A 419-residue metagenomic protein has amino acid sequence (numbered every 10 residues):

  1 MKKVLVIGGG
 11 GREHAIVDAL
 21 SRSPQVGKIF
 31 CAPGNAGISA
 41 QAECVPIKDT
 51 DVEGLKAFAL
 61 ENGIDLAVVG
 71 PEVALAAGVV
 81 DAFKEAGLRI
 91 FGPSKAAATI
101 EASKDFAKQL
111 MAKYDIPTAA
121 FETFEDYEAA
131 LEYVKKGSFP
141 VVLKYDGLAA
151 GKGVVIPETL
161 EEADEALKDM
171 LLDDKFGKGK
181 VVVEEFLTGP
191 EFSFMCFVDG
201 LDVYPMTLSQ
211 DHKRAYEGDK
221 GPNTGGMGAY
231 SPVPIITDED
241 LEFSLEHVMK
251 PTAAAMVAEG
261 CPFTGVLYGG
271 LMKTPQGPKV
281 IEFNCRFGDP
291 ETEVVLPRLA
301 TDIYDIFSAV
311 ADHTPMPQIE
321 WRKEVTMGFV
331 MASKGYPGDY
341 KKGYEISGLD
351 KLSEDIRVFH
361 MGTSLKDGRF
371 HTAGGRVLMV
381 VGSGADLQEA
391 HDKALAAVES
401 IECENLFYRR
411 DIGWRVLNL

Functional and structural regions predicted by a protein language model:
M1-K95: ATP-binding N-terminal substructure of ATP-dependent carboxylate-amine bond-forming enzymes
S39-A42, K56, T99-D105, Y216-E217: Short, charged, surface-exposed secondary-structure boundary motifs
C44-T50, E122-D126, P157: Short acidic-hydrophobic, aromatic-tinged amphipathic segments that line or gate anion-handling sites
P93-K152: A conserved helix-loop-beta module that forms one wall/lid of the active-site cleft in ATP-utilizing catalytic domains
G153-T292: Internal nucleotide-binding/catalytic subdomain
L245-L267, N284-D355, K366: Active-site "cap" helix and flanking loop/linker of ATP-utilizing ligase/carboxylase catalytic domains
K366-D367, T372-L419: Generic C-terminus detector
